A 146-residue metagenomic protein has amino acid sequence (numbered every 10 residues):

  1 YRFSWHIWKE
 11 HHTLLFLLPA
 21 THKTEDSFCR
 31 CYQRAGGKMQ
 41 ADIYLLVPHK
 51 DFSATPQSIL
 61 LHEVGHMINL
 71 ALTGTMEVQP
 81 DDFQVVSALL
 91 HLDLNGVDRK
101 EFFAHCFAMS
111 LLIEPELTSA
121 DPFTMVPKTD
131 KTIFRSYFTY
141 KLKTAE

Functional and structural regions predicted by a protein language model:
H6-I59, V64-A71: Active-site scaffold of zinc-dependent metalloenzymes
G65-T73, M109-E116: Sec-exported extracytoplasmic/periplasmic mature domains
P80-E146: Metalloprotease/metallohydrolase-associated module, dominated by Zn2+-dependent proteases
